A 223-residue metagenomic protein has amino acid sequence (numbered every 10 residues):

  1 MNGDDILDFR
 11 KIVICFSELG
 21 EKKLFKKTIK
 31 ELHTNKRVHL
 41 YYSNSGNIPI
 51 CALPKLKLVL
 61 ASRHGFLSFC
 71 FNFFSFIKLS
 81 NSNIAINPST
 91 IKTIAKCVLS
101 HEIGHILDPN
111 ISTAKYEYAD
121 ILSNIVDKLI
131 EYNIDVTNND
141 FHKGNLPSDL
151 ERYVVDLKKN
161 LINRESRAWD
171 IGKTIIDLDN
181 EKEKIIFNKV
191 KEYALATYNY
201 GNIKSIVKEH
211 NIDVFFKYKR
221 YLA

Functional and structural regions predicted by a protein language model:
N2-I48, L67, F71-I77, S82-I84 (+4 more regions): Short juxta-domain linker segments that transition from a proline/glycine-rich, charged coil into a short amphipathic
I12-C15, L24-E31, E102, I121-K128 (+1 more regions): Charge-rich, solvent-exposed alpha-helical interaction surfaces
E21, K96, R164, A168: Hydrophobic (often cysteine-bearing) scaffold residues that line and stabilize catalytic clefts of nucleotide/cofactor
H39-K96, I103-N110, Y116-E117: Active-site scaffold of zinc-dependent metalloenzymes
S80-P88, F141-N163: Intrinsically disordered, low-complexity acidic Ser/Thr-rich regulatory segments
K92-K96, Y118-L122, K182-Y193: Alpha-helical scaffolds flanking conserved acidic
T93, P109-V155: Post-HEXXH active-site segment of zinc metalloproteases
E151-R152, D156-S166, D170-A223: Pan-zinc metallopeptidase signature
